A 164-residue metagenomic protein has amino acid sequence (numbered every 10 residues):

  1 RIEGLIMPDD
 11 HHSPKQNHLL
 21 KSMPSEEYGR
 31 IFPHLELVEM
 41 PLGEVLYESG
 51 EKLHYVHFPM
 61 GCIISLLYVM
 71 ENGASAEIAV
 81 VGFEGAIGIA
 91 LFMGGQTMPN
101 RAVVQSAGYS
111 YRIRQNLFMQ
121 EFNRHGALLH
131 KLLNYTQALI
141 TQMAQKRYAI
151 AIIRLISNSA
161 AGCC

Functional and structural regions predicted by a protein language model:
G4-P41, A86, L91-F92: Cyclic nucleotide-binding regulatory module and flanking cytosolic helices
K21, V38, H57, A79 (+3 more regions): Residues that recognize and position ribonucleotide moieties
G29, Y47, Y111, M119: Nucleotide phosphate-binding site architecture
I31, L67, I89-A90, E121 (+1 more regions): Residues that scaffold the ATP/ADP-binding catalytic core of kinase and kinase-like folds
V45-S106: Cyclic nucleotide-binding regulatory domains
F122-C164: Polybasic "coupling" helices that flank or enter modular domains
